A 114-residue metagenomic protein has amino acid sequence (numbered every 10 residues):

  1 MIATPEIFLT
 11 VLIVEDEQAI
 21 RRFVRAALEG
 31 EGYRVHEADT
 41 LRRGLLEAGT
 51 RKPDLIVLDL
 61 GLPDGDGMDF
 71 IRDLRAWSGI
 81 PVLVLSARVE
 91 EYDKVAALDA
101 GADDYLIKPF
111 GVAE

Functional and structural regions predicted by a protein language model:
M1-E114: N-terminal/domain-start alpha-helical segments
